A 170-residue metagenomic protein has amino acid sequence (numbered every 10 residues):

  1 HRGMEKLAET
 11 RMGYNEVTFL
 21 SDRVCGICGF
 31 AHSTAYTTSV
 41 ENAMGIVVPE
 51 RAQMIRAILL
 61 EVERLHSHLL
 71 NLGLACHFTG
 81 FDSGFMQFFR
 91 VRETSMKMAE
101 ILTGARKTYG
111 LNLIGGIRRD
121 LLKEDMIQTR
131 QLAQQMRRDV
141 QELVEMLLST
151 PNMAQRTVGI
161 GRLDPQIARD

Functional and structural regions predicted by a protein language model:
H1-D170: Active-site bordering "gate/hinge" segments that shape substrate access to catalytic or cofactor-binding pockets
